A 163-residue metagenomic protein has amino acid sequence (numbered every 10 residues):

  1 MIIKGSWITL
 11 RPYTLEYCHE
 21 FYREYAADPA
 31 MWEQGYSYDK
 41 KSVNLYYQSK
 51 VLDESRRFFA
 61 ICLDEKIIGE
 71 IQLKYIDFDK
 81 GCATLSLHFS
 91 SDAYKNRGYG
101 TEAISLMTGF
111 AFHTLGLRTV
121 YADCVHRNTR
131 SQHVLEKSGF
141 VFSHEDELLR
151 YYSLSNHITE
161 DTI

Functional and structural regions predicted by a protein language model:
M1-D28, F58, C62-I163: Acyl-donor (CoA/ACP) binding surface of acyl/acetyltransferases
P29-Q48: Conserved GNAT-fold acetyl-CoA-binding loop/helix
D39-N44, D53, F89-S90: Juxtamembrane/interface motifs at transmembrane-helix termini
S49-S55: Short loop/turn motifs at secondary-structure junctions and domain boundaries
